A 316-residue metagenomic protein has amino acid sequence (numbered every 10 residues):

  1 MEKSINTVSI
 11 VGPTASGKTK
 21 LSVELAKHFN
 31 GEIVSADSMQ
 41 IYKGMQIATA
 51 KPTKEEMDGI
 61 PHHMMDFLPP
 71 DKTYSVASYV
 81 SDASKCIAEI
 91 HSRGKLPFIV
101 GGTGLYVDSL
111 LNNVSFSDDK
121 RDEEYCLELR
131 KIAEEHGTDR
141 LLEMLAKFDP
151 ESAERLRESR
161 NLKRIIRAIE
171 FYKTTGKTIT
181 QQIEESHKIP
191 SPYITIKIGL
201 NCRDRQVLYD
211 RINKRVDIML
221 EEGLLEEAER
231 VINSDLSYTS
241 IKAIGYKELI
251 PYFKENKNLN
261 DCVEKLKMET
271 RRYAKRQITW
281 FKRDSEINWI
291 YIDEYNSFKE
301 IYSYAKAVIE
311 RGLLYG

Functional and structural regions predicted by a protein language model:
M1-G316: Phosphate/pyrophosphate-binding catalytic cores of soluble transferases and nucleic-acid-acting enzymes
